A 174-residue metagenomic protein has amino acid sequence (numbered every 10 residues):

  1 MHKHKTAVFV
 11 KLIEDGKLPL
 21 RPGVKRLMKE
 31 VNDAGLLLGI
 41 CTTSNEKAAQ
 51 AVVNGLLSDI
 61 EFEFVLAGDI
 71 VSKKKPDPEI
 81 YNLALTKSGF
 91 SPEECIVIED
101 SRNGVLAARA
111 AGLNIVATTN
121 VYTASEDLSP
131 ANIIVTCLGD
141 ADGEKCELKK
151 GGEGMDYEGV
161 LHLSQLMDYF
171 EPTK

Functional and structural regions predicted by a protein language model:
M1-T6: Acidic catalytic patch
A7-V8, G16, E46-K47: A short acidic, glycine/proline-enriched capping/turn motif at secondary-structure boundaries, especially helix N-cap
K11-I40: Short, acidic loop-to-helix structural element flanking the phosphoryl-transfer center in phosphate-processing enzymes
K29, E46, Q50-K174: Asp-based, Mg2+/Mn2+-dependent phosphohydrolase catalytic module
T42-S44: Conserved phosphate-coupling serine/threonine residues in phosphotransfer and NTP-handling enzymes
